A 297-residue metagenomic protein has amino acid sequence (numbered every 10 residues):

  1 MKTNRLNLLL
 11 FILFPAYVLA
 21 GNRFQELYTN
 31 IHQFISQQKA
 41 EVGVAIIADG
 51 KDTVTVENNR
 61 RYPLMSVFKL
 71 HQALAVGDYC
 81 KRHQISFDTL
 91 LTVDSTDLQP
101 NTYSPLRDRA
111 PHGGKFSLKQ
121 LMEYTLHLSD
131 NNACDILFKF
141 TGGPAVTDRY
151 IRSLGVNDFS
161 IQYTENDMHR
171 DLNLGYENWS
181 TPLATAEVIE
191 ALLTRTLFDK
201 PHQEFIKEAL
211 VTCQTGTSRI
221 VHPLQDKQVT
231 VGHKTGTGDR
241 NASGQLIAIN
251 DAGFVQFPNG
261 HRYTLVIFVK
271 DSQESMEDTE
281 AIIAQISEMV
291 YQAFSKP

Functional and structural regions predicted by a protein language model:
M1-Q25: Bacterial Sec-dependent N-terminal signal peptides
G21-P63, D239: Beta-lactamase-like hydrolase cores
R23-Q33, Q37, K139-F140, P144-A145 (+2 more regions): Structured C-terminal helix/loop/strand segments within mature extracytoplasmic catalytic/sensor domains
E41, G114, D135-L197: Mid-domain, small-residue-enriched loop/turn segments at the edges of structured enzyme/sensor domains
G43-I47, T55, H71, T92 (+2 more regions): Soluble periplasmic/extracytoplasmic beta-strand elements of cell-envelope proteins
P63-L91, L265: Active-site SXXK
D78-L98, P144, D199-Q203: Short, well-structured active-site flanking segments
L98-D135: Conserved catalytic neighborhood of penicillin-recognizing serine enzymes
